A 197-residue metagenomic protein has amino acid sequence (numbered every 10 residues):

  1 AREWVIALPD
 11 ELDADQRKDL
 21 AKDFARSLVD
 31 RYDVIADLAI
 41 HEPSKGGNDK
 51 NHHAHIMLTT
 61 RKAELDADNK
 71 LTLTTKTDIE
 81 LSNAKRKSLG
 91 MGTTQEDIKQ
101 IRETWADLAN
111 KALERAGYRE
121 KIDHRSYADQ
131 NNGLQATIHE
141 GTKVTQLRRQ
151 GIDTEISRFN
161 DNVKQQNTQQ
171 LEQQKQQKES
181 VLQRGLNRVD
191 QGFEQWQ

Functional and structural regions predicted by a protein language model:
A1, E42-H52, T59-Q197: Single-stranded nucleic-acid nicking/binding segments centered on His-rich, glycine/basic loops
A1-A7: Glycine-rich, often proline-containing surface loops adjacent to acidic residues and nearby aromatics that form
E3, D33-I35, N51-H55: Broad gene-expression machinery/nucleic-acid interaction feature
V5, D13-R17, S82: Residue-level signal for well-ordered alpha-helical segments
A7-E11, T59: Solvent-exposed residues in well-ordered beta-strands and their adjoining turns, especially edge/terminal strands
D10-I40, T104, L108: A short, contiguous, amphipathic alpha-helix enriched in charged residues
